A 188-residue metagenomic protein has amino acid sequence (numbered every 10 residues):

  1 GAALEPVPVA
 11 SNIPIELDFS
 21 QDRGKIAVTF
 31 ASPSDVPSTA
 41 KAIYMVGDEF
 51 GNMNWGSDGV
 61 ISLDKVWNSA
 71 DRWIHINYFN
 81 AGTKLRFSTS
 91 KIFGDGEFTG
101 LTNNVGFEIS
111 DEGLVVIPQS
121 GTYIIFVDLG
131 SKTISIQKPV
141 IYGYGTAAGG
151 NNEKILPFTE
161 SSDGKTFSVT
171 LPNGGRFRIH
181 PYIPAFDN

Functional and structural regions predicted by a protein language model:
G1-N188: Insoluble glucan recognition modules
